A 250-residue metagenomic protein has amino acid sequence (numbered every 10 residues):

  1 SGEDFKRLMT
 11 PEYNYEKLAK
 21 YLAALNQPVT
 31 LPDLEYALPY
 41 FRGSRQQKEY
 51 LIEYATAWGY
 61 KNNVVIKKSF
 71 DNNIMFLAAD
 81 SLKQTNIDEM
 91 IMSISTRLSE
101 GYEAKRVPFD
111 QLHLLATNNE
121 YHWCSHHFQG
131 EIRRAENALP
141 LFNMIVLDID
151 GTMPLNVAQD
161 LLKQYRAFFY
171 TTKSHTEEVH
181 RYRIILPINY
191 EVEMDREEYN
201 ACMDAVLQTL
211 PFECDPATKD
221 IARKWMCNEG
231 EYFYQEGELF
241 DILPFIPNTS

Functional and structural regions predicted by a protein language model:
S1-M9: Long, low-complexity, charged/polar intrinsically disordered regions in eukaryotic proteins
L8-Y36, Y40-K48, K67, L77-H180 (+1 more regions): Signature for HUH/AEP ssDNA processing cores
K48-I52, T56: Short, well-structured alpha-helical segments
T56-D71: A short, conserved structural fragment
K67-D71, C124-F128, C214-R223: Short glycine-rich, low-complexity/disordered patches
N73, D80-K83, H175-E178, P216-Y232: Short proline/glycine- and acidic-rich turn/helix-capping motifs at secondary-structure junctions
N156-L161, P187-C214, F233-T249: Helical (often loop-to-helix) elements that flank the catalytic cores of nucleotide-handling enzymes
